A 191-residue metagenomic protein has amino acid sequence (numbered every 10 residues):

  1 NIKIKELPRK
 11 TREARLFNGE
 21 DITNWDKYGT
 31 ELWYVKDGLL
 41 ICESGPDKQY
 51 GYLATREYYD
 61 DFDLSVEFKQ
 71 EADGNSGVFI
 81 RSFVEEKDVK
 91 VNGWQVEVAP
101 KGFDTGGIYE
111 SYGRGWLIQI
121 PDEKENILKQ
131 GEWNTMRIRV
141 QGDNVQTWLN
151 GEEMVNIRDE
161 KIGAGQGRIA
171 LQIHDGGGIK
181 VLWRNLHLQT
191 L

Functional and structural regions predicted by a protein language model:
N1-L191: Carbohydrate-interacting regions of secretory-pathway proteins
